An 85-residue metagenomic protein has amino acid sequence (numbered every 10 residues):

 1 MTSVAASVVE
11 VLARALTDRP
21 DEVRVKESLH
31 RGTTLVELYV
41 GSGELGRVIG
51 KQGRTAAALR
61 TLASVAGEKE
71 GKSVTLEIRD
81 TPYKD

Functional and structural regions predicted by a protein language model:
M1-L45, A57-D85: RNA-contacting regions in translation and RNA-metabolism proteins, encompassing KH/S1 modules where present
I49-G53: Glycine-centered tight-turn and secondary-structure capping sites
